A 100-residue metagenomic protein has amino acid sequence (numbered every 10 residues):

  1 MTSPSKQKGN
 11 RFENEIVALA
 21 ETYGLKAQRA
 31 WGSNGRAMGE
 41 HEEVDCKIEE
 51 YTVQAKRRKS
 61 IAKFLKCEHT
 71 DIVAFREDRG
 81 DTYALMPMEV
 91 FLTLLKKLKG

Functional and structural regions predicted by a protein language model:
M1-G100: Catalytic phosphate/metal-binding cores of nucleic-acid and nucleotide-processing enzymes, i.e., regions that mediate
